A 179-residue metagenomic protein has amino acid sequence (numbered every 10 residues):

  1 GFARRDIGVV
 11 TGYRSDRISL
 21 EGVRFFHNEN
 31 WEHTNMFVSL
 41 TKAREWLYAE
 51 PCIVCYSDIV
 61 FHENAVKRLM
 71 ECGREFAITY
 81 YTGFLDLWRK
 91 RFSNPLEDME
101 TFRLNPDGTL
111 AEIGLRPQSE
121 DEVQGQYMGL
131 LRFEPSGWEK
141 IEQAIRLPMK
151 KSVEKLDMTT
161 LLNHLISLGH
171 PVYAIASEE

Functional and structural regions predicted by a protein language model:
G1-C52: Conserved N-terminal catalytic core of the sugar/cofactor nucleotidyltransferase
T11, Y56, Y80: Short beta-strand/turn micro-motifs composed of small residues that flank or help shape donor/cofactor-binding pockets
E21, E63-A144: Conserved core of the sugar-phosphate nucleotidyltransferase
K42, R68, T160-L161: Alpha-helical elements of Rossmann-like donor-binding domains used by nucleotide-donor carbohydrate transfer enzymes
E50-V60: Short beta-strand-to-loop acidic/aromatic patch adjacent to the donor-nucleotide binding site
G125, Y173-E179: Catalytic beta-strand/loop signature of glycosyltransferases that borders the donor
I145-T160: Donor nucleotide-sugar recognition loop
N163-I175: Catalytic donor-sugar/metal-binding loop of nucleotide-sugar-dependent glycosyltransferases
